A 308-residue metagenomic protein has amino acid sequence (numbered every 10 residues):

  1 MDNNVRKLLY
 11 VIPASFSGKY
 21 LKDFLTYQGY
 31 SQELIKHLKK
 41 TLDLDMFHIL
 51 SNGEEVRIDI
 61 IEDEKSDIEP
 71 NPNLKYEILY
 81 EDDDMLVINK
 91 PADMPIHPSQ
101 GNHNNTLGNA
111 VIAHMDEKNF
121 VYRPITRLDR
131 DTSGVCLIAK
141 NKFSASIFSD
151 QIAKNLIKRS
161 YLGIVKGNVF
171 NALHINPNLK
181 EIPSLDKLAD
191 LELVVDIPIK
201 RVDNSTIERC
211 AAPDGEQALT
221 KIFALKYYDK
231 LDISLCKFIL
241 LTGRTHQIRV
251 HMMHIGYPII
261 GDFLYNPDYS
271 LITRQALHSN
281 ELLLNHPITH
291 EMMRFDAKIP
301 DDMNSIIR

Functional and structural regions predicted by a protein language model:
M1-R308: RNA pseudouridine synthases
